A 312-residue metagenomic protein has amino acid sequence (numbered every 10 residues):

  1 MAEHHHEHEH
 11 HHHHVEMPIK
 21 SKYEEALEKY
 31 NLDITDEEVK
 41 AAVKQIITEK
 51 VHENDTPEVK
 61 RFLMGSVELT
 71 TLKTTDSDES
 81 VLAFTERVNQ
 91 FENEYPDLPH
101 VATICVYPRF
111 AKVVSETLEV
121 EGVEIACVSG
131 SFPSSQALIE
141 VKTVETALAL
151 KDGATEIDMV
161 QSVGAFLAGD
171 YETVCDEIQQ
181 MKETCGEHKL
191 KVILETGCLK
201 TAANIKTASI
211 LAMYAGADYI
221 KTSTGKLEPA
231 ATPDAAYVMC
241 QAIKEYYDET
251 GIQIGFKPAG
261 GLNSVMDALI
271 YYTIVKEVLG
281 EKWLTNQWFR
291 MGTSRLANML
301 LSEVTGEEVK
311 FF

Functional and structural regions predicted by a protein language model:
M1-V15: Histidine-centered metal-binding segments
H13-E58, F62: Conserved, well-structured core domains of diverse proteins
K50-S66, T70, T75-P99, R109-F256 (+2 more regions): Alpha/beta enzyme core
I104-V106: Short, hydrophobic beta-strand segments that form beta-sheet elements in well-ordered domains
M299: N-terminal beta-loop-helix "entrance" segment that forms/cooperates in small-molecule cofactor or anionic ligand
